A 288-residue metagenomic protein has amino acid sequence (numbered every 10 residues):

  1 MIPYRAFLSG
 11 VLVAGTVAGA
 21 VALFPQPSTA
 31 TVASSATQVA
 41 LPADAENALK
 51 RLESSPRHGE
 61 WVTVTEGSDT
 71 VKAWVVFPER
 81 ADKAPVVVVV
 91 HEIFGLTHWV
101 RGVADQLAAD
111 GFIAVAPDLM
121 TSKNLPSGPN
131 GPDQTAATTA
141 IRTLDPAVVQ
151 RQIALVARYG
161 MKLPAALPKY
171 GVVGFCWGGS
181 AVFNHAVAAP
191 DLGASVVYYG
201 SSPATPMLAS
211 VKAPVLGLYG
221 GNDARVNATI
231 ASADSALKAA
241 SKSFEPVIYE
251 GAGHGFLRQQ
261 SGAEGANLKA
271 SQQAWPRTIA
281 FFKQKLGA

Functional and structural regions predicted by a protein language model:
M1-P56, E60, A288: N-terminal targeting or regulatory segments adjacent to alpha/beta-hydrolase or S9 domains
S28-E53, W61-K162, R258-Q260: Serine-hydrolase catalytic machinery in alpha/beta-hydrolase-like enzymes
L119-K123, S201, A252: Short beta-to-alpha linker loops that shape the active-site pocket of alpha/beta-hydrolase fold enzymes
I153-K212: Primarily recognizes the serine-hydrolase "nucleophile elbow" in alpha/beta-hydrolase and SGNH/GDSL folds
S210-V215, A240-S243: Short, proline-enriched alpha-helix->beta-strand connector loops that line the catalytic pocket of alpha/beta-hydrolase
G217-Y219: Short beta-strand/loop motif that positions the catalytic acidic residue of the alpha/beta-hydrolase fold
N222-N227: Acidic catalytic loop of the alpha/beta-hydrolase fold
K238, S243-A288: C-terminal catalytic histidine-bearing segment of alpha/beta-hydrolase fold enzymes
